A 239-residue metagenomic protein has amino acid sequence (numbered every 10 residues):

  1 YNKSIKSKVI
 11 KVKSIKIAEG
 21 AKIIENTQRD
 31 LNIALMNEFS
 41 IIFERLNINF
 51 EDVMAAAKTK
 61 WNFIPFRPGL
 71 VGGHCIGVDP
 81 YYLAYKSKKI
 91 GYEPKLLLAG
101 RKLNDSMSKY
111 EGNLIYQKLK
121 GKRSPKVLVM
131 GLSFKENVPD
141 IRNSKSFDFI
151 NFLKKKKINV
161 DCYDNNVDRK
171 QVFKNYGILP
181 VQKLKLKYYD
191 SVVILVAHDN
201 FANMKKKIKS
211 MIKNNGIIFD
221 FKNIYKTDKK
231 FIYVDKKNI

Functional and structural regions predicted by a protein language model:
Y1-I239: Structural/interface elements that position substrates and couple domains in central-metabolism enzymes
